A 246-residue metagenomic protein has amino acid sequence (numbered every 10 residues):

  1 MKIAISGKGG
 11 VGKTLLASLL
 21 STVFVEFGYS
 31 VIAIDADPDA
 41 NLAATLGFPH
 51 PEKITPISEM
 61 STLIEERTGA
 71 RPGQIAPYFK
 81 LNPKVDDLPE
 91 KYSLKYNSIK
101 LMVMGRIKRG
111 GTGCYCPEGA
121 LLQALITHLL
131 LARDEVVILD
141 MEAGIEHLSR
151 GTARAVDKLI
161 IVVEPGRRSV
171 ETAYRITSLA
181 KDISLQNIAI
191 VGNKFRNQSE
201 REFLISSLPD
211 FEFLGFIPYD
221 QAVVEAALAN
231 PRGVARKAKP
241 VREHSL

Functional and structural regions predicted by a protein language model:
K2, S30-I32, I99-L101, V136-I138 (+1 more regions): Residue-level preference for the first positions of well-ordered beta-strands
K2-P38: Walker A/P-loop phosphate-binding motif and the immediately C-terminal alpha-helix
I3, I32-I34, K100-M102, I160 (+2 more regions): Hydrophobic/aromatic beta-strand patches that form the interior of the parallel beta-sheet core in alpha/beta enzyme
V23-N97: N-terminal phosphate/diphosphate-binding loop that engages ATP/GTP or pyrophosphate donors across diverse enzyme folds
F27, E118-F216, V224-E225: Conserved catalytic-core segment of NTP-binding enzymes
F48-E52, L179-A180, S206-P209, P231-V234: Short, hinge-like loop/turn segments at secondary-structure boundaries
A76-A143: Phosphate-binding/switch loop-helix module in NTP-utilizing enzymes
A227-V241: C-terminal boundary of histidine-terminating zinc-finger modules
